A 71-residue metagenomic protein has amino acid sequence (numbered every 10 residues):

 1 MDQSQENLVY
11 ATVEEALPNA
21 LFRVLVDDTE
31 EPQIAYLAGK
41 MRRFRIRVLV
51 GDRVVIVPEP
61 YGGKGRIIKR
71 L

Functional and structural regions predicted by a protein language model:
M1-L71: Exposed beta-strand/loop interface patches that mediate assembly or binding
